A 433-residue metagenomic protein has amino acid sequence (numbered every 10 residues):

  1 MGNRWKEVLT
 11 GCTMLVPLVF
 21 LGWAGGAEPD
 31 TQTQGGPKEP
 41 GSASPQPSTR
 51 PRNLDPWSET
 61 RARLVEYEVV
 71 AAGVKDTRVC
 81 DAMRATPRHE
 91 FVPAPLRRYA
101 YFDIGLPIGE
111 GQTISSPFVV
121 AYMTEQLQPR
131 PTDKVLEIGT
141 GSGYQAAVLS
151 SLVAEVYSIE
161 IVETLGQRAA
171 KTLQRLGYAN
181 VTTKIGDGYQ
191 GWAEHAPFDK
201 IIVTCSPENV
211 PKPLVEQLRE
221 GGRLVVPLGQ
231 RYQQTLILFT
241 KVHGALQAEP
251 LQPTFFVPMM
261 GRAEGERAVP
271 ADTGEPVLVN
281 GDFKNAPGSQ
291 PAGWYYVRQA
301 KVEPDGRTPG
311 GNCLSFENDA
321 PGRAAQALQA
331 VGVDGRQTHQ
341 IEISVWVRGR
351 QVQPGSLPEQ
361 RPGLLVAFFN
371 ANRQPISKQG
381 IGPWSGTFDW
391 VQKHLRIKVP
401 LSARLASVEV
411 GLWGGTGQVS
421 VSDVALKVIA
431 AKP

Functional and structural regions predicted by a protein language model:
G2-C12: Bacterial N-terminal signal peptides that target proteins for export
G11-G22: Bacterial N-terminal signal peptides
A24-P29, P45: Boundary at the C-terminal end of the N-terminal hydrophobic targeting segment
Q32-S44, T140, V226-L228, Y232 (+1 more regions): Extracellular beta-propeller repeat domains
G35-L136, L152, Q167, Q174-R175 (+1 more regions): Class I SAM-dependent transferase core
Q128-V242: Conserved nucleotide-cofactor-binding alpha/beta core module
G229-V277: Active-site capping/gating segments
R267-P433: Extracellular and organelle-lumenal recognition/adhesion modules and their flexible linkers in secreted
